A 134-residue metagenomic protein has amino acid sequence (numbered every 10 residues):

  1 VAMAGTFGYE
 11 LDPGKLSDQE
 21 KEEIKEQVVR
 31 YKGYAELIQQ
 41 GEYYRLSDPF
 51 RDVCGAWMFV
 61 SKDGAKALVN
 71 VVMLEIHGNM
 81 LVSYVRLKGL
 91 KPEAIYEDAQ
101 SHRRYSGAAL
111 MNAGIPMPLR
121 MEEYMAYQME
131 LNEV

Functional and structural regions predicted by a protein language model:
V1-H102, Y124: Active-site-proximal substrate-binding groove within the catalytic cores of carbohydrate-active enzymes
G107-V134: C-terminal beta-strand-rich structural cap/linker in extracellular carbohydrate-active enzymes
